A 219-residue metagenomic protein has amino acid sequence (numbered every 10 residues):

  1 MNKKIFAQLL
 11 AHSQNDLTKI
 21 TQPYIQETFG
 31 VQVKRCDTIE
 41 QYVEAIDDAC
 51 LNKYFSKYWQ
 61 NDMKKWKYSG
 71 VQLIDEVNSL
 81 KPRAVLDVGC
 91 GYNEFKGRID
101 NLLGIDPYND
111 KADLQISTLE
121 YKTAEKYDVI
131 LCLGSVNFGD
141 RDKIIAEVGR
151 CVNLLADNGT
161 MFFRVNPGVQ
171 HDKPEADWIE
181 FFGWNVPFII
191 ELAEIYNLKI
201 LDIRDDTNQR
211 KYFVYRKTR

Functional and structural regions predicted by a protein language model:
N2-K122, T160-R219: Class I (Rossmann-like) S-adenosyl-L-methionine-dependent methyltransferase catalytic domain, capturing the SAM-binding
L86, L154-L155: Generic leucine side-chain signal with a strong bias for well-ordered alpha-helical environments
L131: A conserved beta-strand element that flanks and buttresses the S-adenosyl-L-methionine
S135: Hydrophobic adenine-recognition pocket in adenosine-nucleotide-binding enzymes
F138-R150: A short, conserved alpha-helix within the catalytic core of class I
G139-D140, L155-D157: Helix-to-beta-strand junctions that scaffold the AdoMet/dcAdoMet cofactor pocket in Class I SAM-dependent enzymes
